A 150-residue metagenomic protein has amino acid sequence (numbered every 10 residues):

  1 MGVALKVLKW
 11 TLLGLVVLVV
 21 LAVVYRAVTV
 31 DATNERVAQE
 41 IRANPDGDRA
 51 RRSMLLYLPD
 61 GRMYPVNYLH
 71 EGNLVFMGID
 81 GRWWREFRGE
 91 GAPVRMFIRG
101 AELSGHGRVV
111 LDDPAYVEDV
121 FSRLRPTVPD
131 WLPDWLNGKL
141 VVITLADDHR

Functional and structural regions predicted by a protein language model:
G2-K9: Membrane-water interface of alpha-helical transmembrane segments
K9, L55-P59, E86-G91: Short, functional N-terminal and low-complexity linear motifs
K9-R26: Hydrophobic membrane-insertion alpha-helices, especially the h-region of bacterial N-terminal signal peptides
V23-P59: Short, conserved active-site entrance elements at the starts or edges of catalytic domains
N34-E35, L55, N73-V75, F87-R88 (+1 more regions): A short linear-motif detector with a strong N-terminal bias
G47-D80, R108: Short beta-strand segments
R82-H149: Short, structured beta-strand-loop surface elements
